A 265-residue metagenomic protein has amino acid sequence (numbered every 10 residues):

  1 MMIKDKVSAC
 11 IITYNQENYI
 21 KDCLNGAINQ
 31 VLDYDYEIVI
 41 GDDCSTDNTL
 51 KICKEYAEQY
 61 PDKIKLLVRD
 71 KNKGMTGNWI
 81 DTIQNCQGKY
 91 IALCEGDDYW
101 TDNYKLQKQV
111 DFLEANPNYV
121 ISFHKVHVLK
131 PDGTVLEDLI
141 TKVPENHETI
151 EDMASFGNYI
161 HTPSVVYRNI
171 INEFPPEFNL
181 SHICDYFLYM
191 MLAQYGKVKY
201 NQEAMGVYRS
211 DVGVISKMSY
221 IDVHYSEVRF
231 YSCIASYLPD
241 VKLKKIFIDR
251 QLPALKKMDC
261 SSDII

Functional and structural regions predicted by a protein language model:
D5-S8, E37, F187: Cell-envelope/extracellular polymer assembly enzymes that use nucleotide-activated donors
K21, D47-Y56, G77: Acidic helix N-cap motif at the loop->helix transition within catalytic regions of sugar-transfer enzymes
N25-D35: Short, acidic, metal-binding catalytic loop of nucleotide-sugar glycosyltransferases
D42-K51, K71, E95: A conserved acidic beta->alpha catalytic loop
R69-C86, K108: Glycine-rich, basic loop-to-helix element that forms the pyrophosphate-binding segment of sugar-nucleotide handling
Q84, H124, T141-F230: Conserved nucleotide-sugar donor-binding catalytic segment
I91: Short aromatic/hydrophobic "clamp" motif used to bind/position activated sugar donors
Y104-L136: Conserved donor NDP-sugar-binding/catalytic core segment of glycosyltransferases
